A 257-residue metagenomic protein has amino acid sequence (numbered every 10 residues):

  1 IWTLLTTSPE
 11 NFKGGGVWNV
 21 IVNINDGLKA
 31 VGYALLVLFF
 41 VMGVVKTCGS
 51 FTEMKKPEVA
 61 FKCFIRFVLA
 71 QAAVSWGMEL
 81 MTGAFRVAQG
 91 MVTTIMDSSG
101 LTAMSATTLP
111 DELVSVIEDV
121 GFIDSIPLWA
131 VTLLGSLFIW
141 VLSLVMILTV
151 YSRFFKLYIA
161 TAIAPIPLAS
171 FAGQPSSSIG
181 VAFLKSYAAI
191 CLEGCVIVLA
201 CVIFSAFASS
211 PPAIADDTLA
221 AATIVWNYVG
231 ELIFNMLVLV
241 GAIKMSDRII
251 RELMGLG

Functional and structural regions predicted by a protein language model:
I1-L35: Binding/recognition "hotspot" determinant
I21-K29, F61-I65, E118-F122, S152 (+3 more regions): Alpha-helical membrane-interface segments at transmembrane helix boundaries
I24-V31, F67, Q71, L144 (+4 more regions): Loop-to-transmembrane-helix entry motif
A30-M42, L134, F138-I139, L157: Hydrophobic alpha-helical transmembrane segments
L35-L69, I163-S177: Hydrophobic transmembrane alpha-helix segments characteristic of membrane transport and insertion machinery
P57-G77, G180-I190, S246: Alpha-helical transmembrane segments and their helix-start/interface "positive-inside/aromatic belt" motifs in integral
A70-I163, I197, C201-M254: Non-cytosolic segments of integral membrane proteins
L168-K185, I249-G255: Alpha-helical transmembrane segments
